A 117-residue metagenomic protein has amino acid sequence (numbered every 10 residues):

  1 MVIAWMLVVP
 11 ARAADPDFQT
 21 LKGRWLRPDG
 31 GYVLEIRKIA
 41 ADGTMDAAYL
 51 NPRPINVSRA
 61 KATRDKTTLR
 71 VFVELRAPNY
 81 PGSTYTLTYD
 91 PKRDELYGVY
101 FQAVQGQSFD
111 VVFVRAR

Functional and structural regions predicted by a protein language model:
M1-V8: Bacterial N-terminal signal peptides
A14-K92, Y97-R117: Central antiparallel beta-sheet cores of small beta-barrel/beta-sandwich binding domains
